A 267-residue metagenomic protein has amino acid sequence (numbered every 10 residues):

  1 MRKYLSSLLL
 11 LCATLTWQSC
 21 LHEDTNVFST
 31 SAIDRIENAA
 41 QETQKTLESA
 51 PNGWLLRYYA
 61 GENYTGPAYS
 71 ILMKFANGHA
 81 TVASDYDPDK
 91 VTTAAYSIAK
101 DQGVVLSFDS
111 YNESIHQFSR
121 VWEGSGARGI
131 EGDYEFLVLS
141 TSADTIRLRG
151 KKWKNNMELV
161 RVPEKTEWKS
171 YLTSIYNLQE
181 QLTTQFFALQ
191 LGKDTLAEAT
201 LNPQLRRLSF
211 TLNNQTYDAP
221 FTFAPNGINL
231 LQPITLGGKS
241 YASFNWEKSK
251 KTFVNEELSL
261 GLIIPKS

Functional and structural regions predicted by a protein language model:
R2-L10: Sec-dependent signal peptide recognition, specifically the positively charged N-region followed immediately by
L15-S19: C-terminal motif of bacterial Sec signal peptides marking the signal peptidase cleavage site
L21-G103, T166-S170, I175-L178: Acidic/polar, low-complexity intrinsically disordered N-terminal segments immediately downstream of a Sec signal
S49, F75-G78, S142-A143, P203-L205 (+1 more regions): A short, compositionally biased
L56-Y58, T81-D85, L148-R149, L208-F210 (+1 more regions): Short beta-strand segments that buttress and anchor functional surface loops
K74-F75, I98-D101, S140-T141, F223 (+1 more regions): Generic beta-strand structural signal
H79-A199: Long, acidic/polar, low-complexity amphipathic helices and coiled-coil-like
N156-E158, V162-S267: Preference for solvent-exposed, low-hydrophobicity sequence contexts
